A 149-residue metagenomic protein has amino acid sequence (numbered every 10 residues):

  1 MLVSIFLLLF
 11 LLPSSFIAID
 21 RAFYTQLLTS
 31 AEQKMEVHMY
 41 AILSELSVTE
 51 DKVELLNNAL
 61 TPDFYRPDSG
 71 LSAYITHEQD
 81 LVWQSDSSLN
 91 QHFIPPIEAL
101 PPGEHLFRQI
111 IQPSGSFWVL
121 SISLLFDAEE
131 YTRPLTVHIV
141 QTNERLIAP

Functional and structural regions predicted by a protein language model:
M1-E78, A148: Juxtamembrane segments flanking the first transmembrane helix of membrane-anchored signal-transduction proteins
L9, F16, D86, I110-I111: Short linear sequence motifs
V48-E50, A59, Q84, S88 (+2 more regions): N-terminal functional modules and adjacent low-complexity/disordered segments of proteins
D51-K52, N58-L60, S69-L71, E78-D80 (+3 more regions): Generic structural motif recognizing short loop/turn segments at the entrances and edges of beta-strands
D68-I97: Intrinsic low-complexity, intrinsically disordered coil/linker regions enriched in small/polar and charged residues
S88-P149: Extracytoplasmic
